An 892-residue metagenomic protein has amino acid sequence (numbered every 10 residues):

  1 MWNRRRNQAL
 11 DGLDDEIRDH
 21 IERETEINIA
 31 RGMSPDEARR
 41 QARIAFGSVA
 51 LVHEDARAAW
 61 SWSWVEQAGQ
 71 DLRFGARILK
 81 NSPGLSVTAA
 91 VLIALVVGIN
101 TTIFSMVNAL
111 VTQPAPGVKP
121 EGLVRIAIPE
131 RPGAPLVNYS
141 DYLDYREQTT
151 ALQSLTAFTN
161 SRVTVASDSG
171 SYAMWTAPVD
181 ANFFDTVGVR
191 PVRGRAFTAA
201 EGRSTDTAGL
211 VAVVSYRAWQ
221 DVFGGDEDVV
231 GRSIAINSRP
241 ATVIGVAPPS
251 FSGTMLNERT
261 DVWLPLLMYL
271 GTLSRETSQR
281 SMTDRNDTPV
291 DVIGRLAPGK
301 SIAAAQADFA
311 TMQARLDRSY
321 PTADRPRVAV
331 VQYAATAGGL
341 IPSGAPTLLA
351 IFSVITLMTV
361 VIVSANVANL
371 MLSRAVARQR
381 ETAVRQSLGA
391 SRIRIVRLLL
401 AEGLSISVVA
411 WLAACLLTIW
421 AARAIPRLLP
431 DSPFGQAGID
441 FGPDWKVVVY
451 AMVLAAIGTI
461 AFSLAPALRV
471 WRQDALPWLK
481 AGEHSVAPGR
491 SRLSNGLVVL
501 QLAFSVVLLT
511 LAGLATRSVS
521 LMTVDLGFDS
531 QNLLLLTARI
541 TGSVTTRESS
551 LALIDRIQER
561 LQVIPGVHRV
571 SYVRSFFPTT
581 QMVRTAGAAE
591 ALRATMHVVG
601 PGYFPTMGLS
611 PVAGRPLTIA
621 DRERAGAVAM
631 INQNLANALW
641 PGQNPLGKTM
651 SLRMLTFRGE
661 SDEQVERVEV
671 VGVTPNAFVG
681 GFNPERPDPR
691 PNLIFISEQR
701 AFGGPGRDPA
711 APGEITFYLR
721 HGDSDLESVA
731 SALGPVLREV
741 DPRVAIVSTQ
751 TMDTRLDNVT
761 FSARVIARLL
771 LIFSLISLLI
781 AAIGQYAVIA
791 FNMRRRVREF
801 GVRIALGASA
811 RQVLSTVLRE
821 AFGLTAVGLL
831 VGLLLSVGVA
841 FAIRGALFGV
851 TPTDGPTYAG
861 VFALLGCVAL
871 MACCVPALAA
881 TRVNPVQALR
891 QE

Functional and structural regions predicted by a protein language model:
M1-V91, R295-A297, R318, L476-G489 (+2 more regions): Negatively charged linear elements and acidic catalytic determinants
A42-L85, P116-G117, P129, G170-S171 (+10 more regions): Membrane-helix entry/capping segments
A56-V87, A334-I341, M371-R397, A401 (+3 more regions): Alpha-helical transmembrane segments of integral membrane proteins
P83-L110, I362-A365, S407-W411, S494-S518 (+4 more regions): Short, strongly hydrophobic transmembrane alpha-helices
L95-G122, A421-P430, F504-N532, A790 (+3 more regions): Alpha-helical transmembrane segments
M106, A368, G403-A475, L514-R517 (+1 more regions): Small-residue-rich transmembrane alpha-helices
R162, W175-A200, G209-A350, R423-R427 (+1 more regions): Mid-to-C-terminal secondary-structure elements that act as membrane-proximal/extracytoplasmic interface segments
V363-S407, E483, I783-T825, L829 (+4 more regions): Interfacial "coupling" helices/loops that link adjacent transmembrane helices in transporter permeases
